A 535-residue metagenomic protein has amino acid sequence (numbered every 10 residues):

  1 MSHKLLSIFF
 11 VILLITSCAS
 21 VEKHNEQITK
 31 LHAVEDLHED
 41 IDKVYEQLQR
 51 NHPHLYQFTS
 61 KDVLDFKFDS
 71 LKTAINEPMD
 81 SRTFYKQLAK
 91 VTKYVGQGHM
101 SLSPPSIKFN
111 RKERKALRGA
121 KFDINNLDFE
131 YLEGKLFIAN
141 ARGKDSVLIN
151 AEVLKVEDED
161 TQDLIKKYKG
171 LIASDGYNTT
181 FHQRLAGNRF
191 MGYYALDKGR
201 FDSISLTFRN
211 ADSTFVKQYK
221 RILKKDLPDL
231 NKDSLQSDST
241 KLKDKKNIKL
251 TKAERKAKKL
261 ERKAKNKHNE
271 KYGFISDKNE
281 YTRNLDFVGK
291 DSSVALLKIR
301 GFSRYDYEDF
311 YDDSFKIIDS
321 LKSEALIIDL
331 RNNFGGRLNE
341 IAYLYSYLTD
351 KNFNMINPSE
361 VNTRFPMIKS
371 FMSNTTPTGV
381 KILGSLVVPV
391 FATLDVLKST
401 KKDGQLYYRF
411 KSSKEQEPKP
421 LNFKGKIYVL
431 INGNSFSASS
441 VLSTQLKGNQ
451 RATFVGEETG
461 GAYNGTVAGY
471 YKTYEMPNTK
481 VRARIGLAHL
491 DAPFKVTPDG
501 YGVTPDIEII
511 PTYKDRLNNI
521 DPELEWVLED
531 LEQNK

Functional and structural regions predicted by a protein language model:
M1-S2: N-terminal secretory signal peptides that target proteins for export/translocation
L5-I15: Sec-dependent N-terminal signal peptides
S7, A438, L442, E523: Catalytic-loop motifs flanking and including active-site residues across diverse enzymes
A19-L326, L330-E360, S373, Y463-M476 (+4 more regions): Flexible, low-complexity junctional segments that flank or bridge functional domains
L338-R516: Conserved acidic, small-residue-rich alpha-beta core segments centered on
